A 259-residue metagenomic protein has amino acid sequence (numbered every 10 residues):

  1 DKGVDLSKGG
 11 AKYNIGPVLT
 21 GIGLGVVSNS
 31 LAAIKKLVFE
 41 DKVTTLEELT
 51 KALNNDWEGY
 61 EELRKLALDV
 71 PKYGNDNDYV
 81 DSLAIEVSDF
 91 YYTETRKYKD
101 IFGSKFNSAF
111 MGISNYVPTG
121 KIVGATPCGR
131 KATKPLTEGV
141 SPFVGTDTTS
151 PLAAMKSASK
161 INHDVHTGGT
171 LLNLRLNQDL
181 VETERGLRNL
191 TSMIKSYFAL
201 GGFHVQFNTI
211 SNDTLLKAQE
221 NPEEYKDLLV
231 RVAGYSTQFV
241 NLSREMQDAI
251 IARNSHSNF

Functional and structural regions predicted by a protein language model:
D1-F259: Acidic, glycine-enriched catalytic cores built around paired aspartates
